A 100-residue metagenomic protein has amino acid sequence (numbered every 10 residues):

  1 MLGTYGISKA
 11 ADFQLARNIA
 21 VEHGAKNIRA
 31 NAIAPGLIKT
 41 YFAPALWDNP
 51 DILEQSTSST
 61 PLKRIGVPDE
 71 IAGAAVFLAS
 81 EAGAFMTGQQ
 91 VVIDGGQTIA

Functional and structural regions predicted by a protein language model:
Y5, F13, L37, F85: Catalytic tyrosine of NAD(P)H-dependent dehydrogenase/reductases that use a Tyr as the general acid/base
S8, A16: Active-site helix of classical SDR
V21-A25, A84: Alpha-helical segment proximal to the catalytic Tyr-Lys
K26, N31, Q89: Rossmann-like NAD(H)/NADP(H) cofactor-binding core
P35-A45: Short, flexible catalytic-loop segment of classical short-chain dehydrogenase/reductase
L46-T60: A short C-terminal helix-loop "cap" of Rossmann-like NAD(P)-dependent dehydrogenase/epimerase domains
T60-I71, A82: A conserved structural motif in NAD(P)-dependent oxidoreductases
V76, T87-A100: Short C-terminal tail/terminal secondary-structure segment of NAD(P)H-dependent dehydrogenase/reductase domains
